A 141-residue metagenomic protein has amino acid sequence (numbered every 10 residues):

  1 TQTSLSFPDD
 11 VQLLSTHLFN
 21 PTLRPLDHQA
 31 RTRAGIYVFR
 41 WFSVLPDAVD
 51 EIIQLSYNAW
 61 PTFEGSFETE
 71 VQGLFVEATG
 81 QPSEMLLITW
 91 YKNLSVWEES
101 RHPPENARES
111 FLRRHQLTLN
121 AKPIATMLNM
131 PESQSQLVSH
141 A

Functional and structural regions predicted by a protein language model:
T1-N20, Y57-Q72, W90-N129: An amphipathic, aromatic/His-enriched active-site/gating alpha helix that lines ligand/cofactor pockets
T1-Q2, A34-S43, F75-E105, S139-A141: Short, well-ordered beta-strand segments in beta-rich or mixed alpha/beta enzyme and ligand-binding folds
P8-V49: Surface-exposed beta-loop interaction hotspot
P21-L23, E77-P82, K122-S133: Short, conserved secondary-structure transition motifs
P25-A34, M127-A141: Short, low-order "capping/linker" segments at domain edges
L26, D50-I52, W97-E99, S135: Short acidic, gly/pro-rich beta-turn/loop elements at beta-sheet edges and active-site/ligand-binding grooves
H28, S56, F75-E77, R113 (+1 more regions): Generic detector of short alpha-helix boundary/capping microenvironments and adjacent low-complexity segments
A34-A78: Conserved small-residue-rich
